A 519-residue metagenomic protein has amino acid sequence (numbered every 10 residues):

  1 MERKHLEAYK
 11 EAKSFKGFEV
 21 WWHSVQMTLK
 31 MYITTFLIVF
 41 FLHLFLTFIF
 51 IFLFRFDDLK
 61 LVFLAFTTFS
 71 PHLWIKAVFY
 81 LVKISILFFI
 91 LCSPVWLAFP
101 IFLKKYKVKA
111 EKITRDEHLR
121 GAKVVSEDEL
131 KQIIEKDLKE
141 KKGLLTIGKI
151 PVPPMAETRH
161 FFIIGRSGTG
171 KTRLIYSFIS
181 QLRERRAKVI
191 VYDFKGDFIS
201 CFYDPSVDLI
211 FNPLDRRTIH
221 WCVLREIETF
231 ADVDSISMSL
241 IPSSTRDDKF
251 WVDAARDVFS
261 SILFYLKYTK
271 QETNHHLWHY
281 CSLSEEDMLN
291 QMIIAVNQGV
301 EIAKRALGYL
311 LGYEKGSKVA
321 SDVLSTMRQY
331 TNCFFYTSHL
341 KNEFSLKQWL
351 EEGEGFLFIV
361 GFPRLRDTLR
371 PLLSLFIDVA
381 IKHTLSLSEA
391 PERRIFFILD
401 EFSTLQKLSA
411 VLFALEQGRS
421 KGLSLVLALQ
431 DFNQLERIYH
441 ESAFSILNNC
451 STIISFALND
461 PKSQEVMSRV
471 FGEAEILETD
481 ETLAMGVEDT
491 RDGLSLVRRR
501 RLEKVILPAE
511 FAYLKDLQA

Functional and structural regions predicted by a protein language model:
M1-I190, I199-S206, Y268-T269, I294-Q298 (+2 more regions): Accessory regions of macromolecular translocation/handling assemblies
E2-K4, F36, P154-E157, F161-L423 (+4 more regions): P-loop NTPase motor domains
R115-G121, V125-E127, I164, Y192 (+4 more regions): Generic beta-strand/beta-sheet core signal
G143-G148, L340-K341, R437: Short gly/ser/thr-rich secondary-structure transition/capping motifs
G148, A187, N212, K270 (+3 more regions): Glycine-centered flexibility motif
I227-A231, L415-A519: Conserved ATP-driven motor cores of ASCE-family P-loop NTPases powering translocation/secretion/packaging/pilus
